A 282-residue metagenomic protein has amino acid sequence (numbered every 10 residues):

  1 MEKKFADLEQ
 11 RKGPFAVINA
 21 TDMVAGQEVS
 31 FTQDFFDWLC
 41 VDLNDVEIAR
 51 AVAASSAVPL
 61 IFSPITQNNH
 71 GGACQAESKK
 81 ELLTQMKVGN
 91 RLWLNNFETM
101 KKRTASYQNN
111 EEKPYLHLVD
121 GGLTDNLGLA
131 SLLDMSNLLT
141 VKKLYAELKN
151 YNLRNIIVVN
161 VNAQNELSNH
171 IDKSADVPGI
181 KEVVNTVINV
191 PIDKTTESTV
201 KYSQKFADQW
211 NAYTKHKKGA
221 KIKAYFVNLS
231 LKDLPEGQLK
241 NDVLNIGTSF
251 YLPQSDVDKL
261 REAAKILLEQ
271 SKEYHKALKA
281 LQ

Functional and structural regions predicted by a protein language model:
E2-D134: Active-site gating loop/helix substructures
T99-Q282: C-terminal helical/tail subdomains of lipid-metabolizing enzymes
